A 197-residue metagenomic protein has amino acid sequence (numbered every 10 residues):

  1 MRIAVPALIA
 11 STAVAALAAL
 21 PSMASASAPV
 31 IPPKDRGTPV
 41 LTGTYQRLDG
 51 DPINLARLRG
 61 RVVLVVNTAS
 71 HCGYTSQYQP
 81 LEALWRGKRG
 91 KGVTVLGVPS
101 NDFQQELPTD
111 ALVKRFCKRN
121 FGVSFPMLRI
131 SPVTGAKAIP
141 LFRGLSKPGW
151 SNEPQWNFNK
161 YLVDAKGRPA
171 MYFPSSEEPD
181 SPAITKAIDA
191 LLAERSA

Functional and structural regions predicted by a protein language model:
M1-A4: Positively charged n-region of N-terminal signal peptides that target proteins for export
I9-P21: Bacterial N-terminal signal peptides
S27-A56, S76: N-terminal "domain-start" segment that seeds a small globular fold
N54-A56, R86-G87, W150-P154: Surface-exposed acidic, glycine-flexible loop patches that form ligand/cofactor-binding and adhesion interfaces
R61, T68-H71, P99-D102: Short pre-active-site segment immediately N-terminal to redox-active cysteine/selenocysteine motifs in thiol-based
V63-V66, L96, Y161: Conserved hydrophobic packing residues within short motifs/helices of P-loop NTPase cores of ABC-family ATPases
Y74-A138: Structural microenvironment flanking redox-active thiols in thiol-disulfide oxidoreductases
P140-A197: Thiol-/selenol-based redox modules, centered on thioredoxin-like and closely related oxidoreductase domains
